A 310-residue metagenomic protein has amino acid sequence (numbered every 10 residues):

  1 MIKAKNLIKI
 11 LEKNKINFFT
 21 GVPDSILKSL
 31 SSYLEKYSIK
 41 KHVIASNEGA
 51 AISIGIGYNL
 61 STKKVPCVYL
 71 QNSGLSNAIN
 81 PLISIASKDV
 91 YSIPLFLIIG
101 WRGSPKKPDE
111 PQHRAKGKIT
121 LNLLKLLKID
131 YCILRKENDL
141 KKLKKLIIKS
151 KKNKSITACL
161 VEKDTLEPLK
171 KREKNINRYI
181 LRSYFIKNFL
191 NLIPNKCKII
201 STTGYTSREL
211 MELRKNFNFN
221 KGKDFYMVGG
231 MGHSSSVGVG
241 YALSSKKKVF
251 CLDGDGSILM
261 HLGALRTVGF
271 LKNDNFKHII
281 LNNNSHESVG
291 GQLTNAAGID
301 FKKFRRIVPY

Functional and structural regions predicted by a protein language model:
M1-N122, I129-V237, L243-S244, N295 (+2 more regions): Thiamine diphosphate
L70-S73, K248-L265: DG-centered beta-turn motif at the end of beta-strands
I83, I93-L95, L262-N282: A short alpha/beta connector and helix-capping loop motif
I98, I199, V249-L252, I279: Residue-level marker for buried hydrophobic side chains located in beta-strands that build the well-ordered beta-sheet
K152, N273-T294: A short, conserved beta-to-alpha structural element at the edge of catalytic cores that scaffolds binding
V161, L252-D255, L281: Active-site flanking residues adjacent to catalytic metal/cofactor-binding acidic residues
S244-D253, N273-N275: Phosphate-handling active-site elements
F270-D274, K302-I307: Feature captures the catalytic cores and cofactor-binding loops of soluble hydro-lyases/lyases that act on carboxylate
